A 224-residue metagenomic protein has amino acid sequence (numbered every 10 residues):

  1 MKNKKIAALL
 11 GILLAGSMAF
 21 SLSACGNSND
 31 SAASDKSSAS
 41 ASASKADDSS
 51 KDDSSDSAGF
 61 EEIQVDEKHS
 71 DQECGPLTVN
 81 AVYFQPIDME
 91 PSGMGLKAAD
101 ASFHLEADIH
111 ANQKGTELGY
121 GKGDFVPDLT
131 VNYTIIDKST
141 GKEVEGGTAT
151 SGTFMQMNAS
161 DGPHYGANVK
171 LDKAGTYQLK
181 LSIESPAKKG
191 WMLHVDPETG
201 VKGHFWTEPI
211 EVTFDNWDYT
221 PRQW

Functional and structural regions predicted by a protein language model:
M1-S23: Sec-dependent bacterial lipoprotein signal peptides
A8, S21-S50: Bacterial lipoprotein signal-peptidase II cleavage site
D56-K97: Short, compositionally biased P/S/T/A/G/V-rich stretches that sit at domain boundaries
D88-E90, L105-D124: Short amphipathic, basic-aromatic surface patches that mediate peripheral association with negatively charged
A101, Y120-V131: Short coil-to-beta strand junction motifs in C2/discoidin
A159-G166: Aromatic sugar-binding surface patches on proteins that engage polysaccharides or sugar-phosphate polymers
P163, K173-Y177: Short tyrosine-centred short linear motifs in exposed loops/low-complexity segments
E184-V195: Short acidic/polar inter-strand loop motif in beta-rich domains
